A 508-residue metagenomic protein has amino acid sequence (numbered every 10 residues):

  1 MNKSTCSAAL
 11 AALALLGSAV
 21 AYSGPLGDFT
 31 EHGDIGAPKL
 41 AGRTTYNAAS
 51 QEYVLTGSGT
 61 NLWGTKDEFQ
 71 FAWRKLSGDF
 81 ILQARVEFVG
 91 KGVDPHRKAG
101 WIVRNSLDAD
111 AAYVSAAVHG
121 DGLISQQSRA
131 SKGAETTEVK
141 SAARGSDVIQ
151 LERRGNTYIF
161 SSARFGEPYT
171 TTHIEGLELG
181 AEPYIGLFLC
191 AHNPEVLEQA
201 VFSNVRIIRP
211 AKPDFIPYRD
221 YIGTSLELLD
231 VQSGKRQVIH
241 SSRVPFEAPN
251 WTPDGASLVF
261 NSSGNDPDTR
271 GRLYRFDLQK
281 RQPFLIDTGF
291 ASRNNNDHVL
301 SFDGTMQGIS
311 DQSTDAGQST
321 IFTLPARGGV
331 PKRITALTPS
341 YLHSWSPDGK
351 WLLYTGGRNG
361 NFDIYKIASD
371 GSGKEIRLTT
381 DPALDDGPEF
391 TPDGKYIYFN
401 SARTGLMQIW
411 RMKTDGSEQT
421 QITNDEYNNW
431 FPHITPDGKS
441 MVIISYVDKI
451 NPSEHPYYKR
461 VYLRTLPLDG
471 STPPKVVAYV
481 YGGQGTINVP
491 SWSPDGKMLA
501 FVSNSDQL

Functional and structural regions predicted by a protein language model:
M1-L10: Bacterial N-terminal signal peptides that target proteins for export
M1-N2, T65, Q279, T423: Generic cytosolic/nucleocytoplasmic N-terminal low-complexity/intrinsically disordered segments
S4, S161-F165, T435, N504: Composition- and surface-driven signal marking solvent-exposed, interaction-prone regions in large proteins
T5, D94, Y158-I159, Q307-G308 (+1 more regions): Short secondary-structure capping/junction motifs at helix and strand boundaries
A9-S18: Bacterial N-terminal signal peptides
Y22-F215: Extracellular glycan-recognition regions
K212-L508: Sequence signature of WD/YWTD-type beta-propeller architectures
